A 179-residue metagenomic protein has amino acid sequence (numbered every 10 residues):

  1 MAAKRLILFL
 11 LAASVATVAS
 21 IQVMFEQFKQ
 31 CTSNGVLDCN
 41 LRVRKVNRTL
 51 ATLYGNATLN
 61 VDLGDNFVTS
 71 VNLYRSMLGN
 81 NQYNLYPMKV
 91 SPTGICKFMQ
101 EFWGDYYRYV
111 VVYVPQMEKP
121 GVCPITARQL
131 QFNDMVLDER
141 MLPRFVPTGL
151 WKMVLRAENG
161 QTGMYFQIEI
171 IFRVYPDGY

Functional and structural regions predicted by a protein language model:
A2-G121, I125-F132, M141-Y179: N-terminal onset of structured domains
